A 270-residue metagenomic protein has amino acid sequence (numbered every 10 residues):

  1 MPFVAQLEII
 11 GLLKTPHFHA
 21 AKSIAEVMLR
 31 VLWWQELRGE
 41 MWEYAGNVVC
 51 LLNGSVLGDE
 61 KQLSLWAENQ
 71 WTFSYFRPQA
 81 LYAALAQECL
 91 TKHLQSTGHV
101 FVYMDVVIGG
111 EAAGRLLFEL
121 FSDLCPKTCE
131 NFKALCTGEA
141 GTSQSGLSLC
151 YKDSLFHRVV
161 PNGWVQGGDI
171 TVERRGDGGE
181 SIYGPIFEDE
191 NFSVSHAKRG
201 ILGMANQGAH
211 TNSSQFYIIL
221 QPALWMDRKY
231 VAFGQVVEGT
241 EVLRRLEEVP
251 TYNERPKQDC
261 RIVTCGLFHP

Functional and structural regions predicted by a protein language model:
M1-E36: Local sequence-structure signature of Cys/Sec-based thiol-disulfide redox active-site neighborhoods
E8-G11, V49-N53: Acidic beta-strand-to-loop metal/phosphate-binding motif
H17-A21, G46, D59-L63, C125-T128 (+1 more regions): Alpha-helical interaction elements in eukaryotic regulators
R30-G46, W71-T72: Thioredoxin-like thiol-disulfide oxidoreductase module
W42-V48, T97-F101: A short, compositionally biased
L51-L81: Non-catalytic, surface beta->alpha helical segment in thiol-disulfide oxidoreductase systems
W71-P270: Cyclophilin-like peptidyl-prolyl cis-trans isomerases
